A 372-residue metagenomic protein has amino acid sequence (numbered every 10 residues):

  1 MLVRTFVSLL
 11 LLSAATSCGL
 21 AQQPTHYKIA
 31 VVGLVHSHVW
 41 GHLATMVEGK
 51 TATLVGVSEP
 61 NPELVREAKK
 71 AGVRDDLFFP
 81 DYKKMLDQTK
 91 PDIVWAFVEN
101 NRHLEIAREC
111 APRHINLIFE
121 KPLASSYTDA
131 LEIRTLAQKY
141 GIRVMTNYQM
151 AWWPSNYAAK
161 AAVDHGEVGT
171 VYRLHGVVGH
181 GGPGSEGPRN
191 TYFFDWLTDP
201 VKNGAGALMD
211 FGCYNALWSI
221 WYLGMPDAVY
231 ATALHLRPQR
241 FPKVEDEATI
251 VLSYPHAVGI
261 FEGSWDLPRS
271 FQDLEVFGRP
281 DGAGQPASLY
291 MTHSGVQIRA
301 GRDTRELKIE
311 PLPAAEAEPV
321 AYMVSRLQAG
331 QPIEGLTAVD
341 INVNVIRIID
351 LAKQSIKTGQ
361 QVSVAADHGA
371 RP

Functional and structural regions predicted by a protein language model:
T5-S17: Bacterial N-terminal signal peptides
L20-G72: N-terminal Rossmann-like dinucleotide-binding module
Q23-P24, I93-W95, S325-P372: C-terminal helix-rich "cap/oligomerization" subdomain common to oxidoreductases
V31, F119, V144-T146, H175 (+1 more regions): Hydrophobic residues in well-ordered beta-strands that form the structural core
N61-L64, D76-L136: Beta-loop-alpha module in the N-terminal Rossmann-like domain of NAD(P)-dependent dehydrogenases, especially those
E132-M150, T170-Y172: Rossmann-fold dehydrogenase core element
A151-F241, G359: Predominantly a Rossmann-like dinucleotide-binding segment in NAD(P)-dependent oxidoreductases
A216-G295, V320-P332, A352, D367-P372: Contiguous beta-strand/loop segments that form the cofactor/metal-binding neighborhood of enzyme cores
